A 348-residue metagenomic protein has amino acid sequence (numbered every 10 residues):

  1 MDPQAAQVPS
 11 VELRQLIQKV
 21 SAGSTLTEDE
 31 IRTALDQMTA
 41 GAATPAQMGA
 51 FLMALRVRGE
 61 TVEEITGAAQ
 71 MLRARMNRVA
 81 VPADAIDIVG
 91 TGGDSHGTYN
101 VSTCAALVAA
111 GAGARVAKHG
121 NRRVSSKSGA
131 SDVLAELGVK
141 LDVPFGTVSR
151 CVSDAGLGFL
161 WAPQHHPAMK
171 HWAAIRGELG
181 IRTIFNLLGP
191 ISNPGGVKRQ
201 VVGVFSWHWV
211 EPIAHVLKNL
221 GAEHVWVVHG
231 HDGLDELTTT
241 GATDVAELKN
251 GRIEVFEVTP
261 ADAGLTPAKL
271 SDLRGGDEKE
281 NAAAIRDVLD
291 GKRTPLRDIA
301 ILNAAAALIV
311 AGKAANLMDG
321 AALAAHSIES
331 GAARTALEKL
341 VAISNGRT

Functional and structural regions predicted by a protein language model:
D2-Q15, K19, L26, A74-N77 (+4 more regions): Glycine-rich anion-binding loops and their surrounding alpha/beta cores
V8-V11, V20-T66, R73-V81, I299-A300: N-terminal glycine-rich anion-binding loops that anchor highly charged ligand groups
S21, L52-R56, D87-G92, A307: Short glycine-rich or small-residue beta-strand-to-loop segments that form or flank ligand, phosphate, metal/Fe-S
A50, C104-V108, N303-A306: Short amphipathic alpha-helical face segments that pack within enzyme cores and frequently flank/anchor catalytic
G59-G120: Active-site cofactor/substrate anionic-group-binding motifs, chiefly glycine- and Lys/Arg-rich phosphate-binding loops
G90-S95, G120-S126, H165, H231-D232 (+1 more regions): Acidic, glycine-rich active-site loops and adjacent beta-strand->loop/helix elements that engage anionic groups
D94-L107, H119, V124-S128, M169 (+2 more regions): Short glycine/serine/threonine-rich phosphate/pyrophosphate-binding segments that cradle anionic phosphate groups
R123-V139: Active-site-proximal loop->helix
